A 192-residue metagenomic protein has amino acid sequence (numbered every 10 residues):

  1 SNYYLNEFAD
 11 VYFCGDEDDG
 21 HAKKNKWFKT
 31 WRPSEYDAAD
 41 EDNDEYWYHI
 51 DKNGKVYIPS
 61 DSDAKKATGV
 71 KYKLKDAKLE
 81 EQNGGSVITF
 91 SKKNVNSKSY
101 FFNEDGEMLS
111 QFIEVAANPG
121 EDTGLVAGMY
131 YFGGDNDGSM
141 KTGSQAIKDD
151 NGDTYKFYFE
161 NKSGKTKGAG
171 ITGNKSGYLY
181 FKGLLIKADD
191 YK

Functional and structural regions predicted by a protein language model:
S1-K192: Extracellular adhesion/carbohydrate-binding repeat motifs centered on closely spaced tryptophans
